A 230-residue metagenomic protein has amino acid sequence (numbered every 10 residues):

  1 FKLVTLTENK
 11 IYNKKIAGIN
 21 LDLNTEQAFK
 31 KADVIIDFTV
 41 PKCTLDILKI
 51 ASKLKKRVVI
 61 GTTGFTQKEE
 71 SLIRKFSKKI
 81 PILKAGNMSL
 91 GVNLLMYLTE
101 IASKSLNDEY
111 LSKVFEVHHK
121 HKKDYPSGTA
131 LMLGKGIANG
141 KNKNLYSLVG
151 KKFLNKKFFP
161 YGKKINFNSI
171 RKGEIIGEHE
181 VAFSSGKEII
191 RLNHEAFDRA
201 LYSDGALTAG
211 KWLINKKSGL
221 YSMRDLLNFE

Functional and structural regions predicted by a protein language model:
F1-E26, D108-E230: C-terminal substrate-binding/catalytic lobe of Rossmann-fold NAD(P)-dependent oxidoreductases
K15-K30, I36-L45: Glycine-rich, highly charged phosphate/nucleotide-binding loops
D33-V34, R57: Structural motif
V34, D46, L72, Y97 (+4 more regions): Alpha-helical scaffold segments in soluble metabolic enzymes
F38, G61-T62, S185: Short, well-ordered coil/turn residues at beta-beta hairpins and beta-strand->alpha-helix junctions within
P41, T62-T63, M88, H119 (+2 more regions): Short loop or secondary-structure boundary microenvironments that flank and position key functional residues
K42-L54, G61-K84, L90-A102: Rossmann-fold NAD(P)-binding glycine/threonine-rich loop
K84-V92, H119-P126: Short, surface-exposed loop/turn motifs that are enriched in glycine and acidic residues and include a nearby proline
